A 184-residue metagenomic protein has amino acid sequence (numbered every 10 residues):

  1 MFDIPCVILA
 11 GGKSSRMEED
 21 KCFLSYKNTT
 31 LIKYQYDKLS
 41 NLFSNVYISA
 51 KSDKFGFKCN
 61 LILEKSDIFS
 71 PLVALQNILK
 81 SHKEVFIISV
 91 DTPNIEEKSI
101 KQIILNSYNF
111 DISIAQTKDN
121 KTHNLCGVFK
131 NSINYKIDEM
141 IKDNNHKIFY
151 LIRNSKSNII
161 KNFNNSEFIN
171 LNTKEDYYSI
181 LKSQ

Functional and structural regions predicted by a protein language model:
F2-H123, N131-I133, E139-N145, R153-F168 (+2 more regions): Nucleotide and nucleotide-moiety/phosphate-recognizing core
